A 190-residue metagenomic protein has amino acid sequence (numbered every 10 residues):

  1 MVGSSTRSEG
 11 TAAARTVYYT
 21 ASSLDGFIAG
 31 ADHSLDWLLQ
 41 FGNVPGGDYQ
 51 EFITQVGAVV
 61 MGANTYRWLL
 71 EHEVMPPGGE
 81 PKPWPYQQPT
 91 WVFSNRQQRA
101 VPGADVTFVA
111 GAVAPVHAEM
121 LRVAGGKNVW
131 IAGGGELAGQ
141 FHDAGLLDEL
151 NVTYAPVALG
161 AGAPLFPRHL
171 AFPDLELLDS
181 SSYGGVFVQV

Functional and structural regions predicted by a protein language model:
M1-V190: Enzymes that bind and transform nitrogen-containing heteroaromatic metabolites
